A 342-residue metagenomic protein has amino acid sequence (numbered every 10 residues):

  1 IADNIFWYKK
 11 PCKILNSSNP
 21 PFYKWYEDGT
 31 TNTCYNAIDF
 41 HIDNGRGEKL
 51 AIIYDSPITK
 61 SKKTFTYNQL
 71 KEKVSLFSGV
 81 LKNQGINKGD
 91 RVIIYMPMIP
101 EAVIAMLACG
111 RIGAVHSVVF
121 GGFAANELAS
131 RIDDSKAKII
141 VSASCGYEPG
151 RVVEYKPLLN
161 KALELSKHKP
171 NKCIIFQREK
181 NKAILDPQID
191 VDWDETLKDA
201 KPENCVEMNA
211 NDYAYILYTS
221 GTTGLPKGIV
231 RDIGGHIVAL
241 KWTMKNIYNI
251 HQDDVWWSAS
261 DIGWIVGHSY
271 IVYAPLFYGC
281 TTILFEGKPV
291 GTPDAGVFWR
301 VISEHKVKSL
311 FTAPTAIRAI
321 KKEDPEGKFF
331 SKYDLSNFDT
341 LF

Functional and structural regions predicted by a protein language model:
I1-F65, Q69-E72, L76-G79, L158 (+3 more regions): N-lobe entry segment of adenylate-forming
C34, I52-L107, A124-A129, L185-E195 (+1 more regions): Conserved AMP-binding/adenylate-forming core of the ANL superfamily
E48-L50, C173-F176, L185-Y218, L225 (+4 more regions): Conserved pre-ATP/AMP-binding loop-to-beta segment of ANL
I58-S61, I216-I229, M244: Conserved adenylation A10 loop of the ANL superfamily
M96, S117-D133, C145-Y147, R151-E154 (+2 more regions): ATP-dependent adenylate-forming carboxylate-activation enzymes
R111-E195, A313-P314: Structural core segment of the AMP-binding/adenylate-forming
I139-L158, K180-N181, F285-P289, H305-F342: Adenylate-forming
I237-V255, I265-S309, K322-F329: Conserved AMP-binding/adenylation subdomain of ANL enzymes
